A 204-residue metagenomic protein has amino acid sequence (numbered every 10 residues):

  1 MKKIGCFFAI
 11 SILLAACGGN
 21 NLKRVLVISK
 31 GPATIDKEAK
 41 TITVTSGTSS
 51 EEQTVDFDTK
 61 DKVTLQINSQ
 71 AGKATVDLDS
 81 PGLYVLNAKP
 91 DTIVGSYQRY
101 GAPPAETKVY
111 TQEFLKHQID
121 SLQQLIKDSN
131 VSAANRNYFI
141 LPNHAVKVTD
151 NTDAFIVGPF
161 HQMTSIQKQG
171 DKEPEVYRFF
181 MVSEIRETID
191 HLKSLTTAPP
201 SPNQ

Functional and structural regions predicted by a protein language model:
M1-I4: Positively charged n-region of N-terminal signal peptides that target proteins for export
L13-A16: C-terminal motif of bacterial Sec signal peptides marking the signal peptidase cleavage site
G18-N20: Bacterial signal peptide processing site
V25-V44: Post-signal peptide N-terminal segment of mature Sec-exported envelope proteins
K40-F57: Short, solvent-exposed S/T- and G/P-enriched segments that are highly enriched in secreted/extracellular and lumenal
Q53-T64, D77-P81: Short Pro-Gly-centered beta-turn/loop motif in secreted/extracellular proteins
A88-T152: Compositionally biased low-complexity segments at domain edges in trafficked proteins and select soluble regulators
I126-Q204: A eukaryote-biased signal for long
